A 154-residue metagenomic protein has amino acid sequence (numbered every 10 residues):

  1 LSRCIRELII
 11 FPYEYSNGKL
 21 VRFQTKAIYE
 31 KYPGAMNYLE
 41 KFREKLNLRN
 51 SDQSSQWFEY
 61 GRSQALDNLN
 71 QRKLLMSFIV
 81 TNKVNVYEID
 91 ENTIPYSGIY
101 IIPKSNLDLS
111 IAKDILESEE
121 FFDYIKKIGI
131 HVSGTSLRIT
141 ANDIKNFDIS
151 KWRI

Functional and structural regions predicted by a protein language model:
L1-I154: Polybasic, glycine- and aromatic-enriched phosphate-binding surface used to engage nucleic acids
